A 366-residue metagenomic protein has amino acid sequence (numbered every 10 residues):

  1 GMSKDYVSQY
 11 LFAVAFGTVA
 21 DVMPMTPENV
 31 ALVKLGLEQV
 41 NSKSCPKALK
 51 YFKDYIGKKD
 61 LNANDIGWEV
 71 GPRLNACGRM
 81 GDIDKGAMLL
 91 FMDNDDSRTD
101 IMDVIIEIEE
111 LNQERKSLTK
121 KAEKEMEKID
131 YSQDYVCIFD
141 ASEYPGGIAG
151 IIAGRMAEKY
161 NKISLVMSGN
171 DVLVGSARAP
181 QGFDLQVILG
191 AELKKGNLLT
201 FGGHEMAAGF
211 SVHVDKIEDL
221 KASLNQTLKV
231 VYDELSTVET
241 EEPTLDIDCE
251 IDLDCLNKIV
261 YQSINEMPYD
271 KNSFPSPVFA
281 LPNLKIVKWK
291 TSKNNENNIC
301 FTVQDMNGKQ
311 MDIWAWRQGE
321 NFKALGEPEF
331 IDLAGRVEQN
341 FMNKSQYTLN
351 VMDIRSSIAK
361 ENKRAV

Functional and structural regions predicted by a protein language model:
M2-A222, K229, D233-T237, E242 (+1 more regions): Hydrophobic helix-and-loop "lid/oligomerization" segment in the mid-to-C-terminal part of catalytic domains
P27, S97-D140, A191-V366: Mid-to-C-terminal polyanion-binding domains and interfaces
